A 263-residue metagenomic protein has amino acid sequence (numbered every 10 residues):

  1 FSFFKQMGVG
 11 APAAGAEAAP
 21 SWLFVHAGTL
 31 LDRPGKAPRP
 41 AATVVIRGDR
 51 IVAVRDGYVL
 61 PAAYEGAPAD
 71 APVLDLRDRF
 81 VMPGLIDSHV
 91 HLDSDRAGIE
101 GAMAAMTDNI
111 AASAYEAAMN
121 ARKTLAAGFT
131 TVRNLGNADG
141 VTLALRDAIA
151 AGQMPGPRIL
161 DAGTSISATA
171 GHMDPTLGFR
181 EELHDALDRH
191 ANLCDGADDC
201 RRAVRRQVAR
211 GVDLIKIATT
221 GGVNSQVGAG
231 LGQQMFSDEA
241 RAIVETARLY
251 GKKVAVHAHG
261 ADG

Functional and structural regions predicted by a protein language model:
F4-W22, L30, P34-M82, M103: Histidine-rich, glycine-flanked metal-binding segment
A71-F80, L145-Q153, A197-D213: Short amphipathic alpha-helices and their capping/turn segments at secondary-structure boundaries
R79-A148, Q153, T169-M173, D238: Metal-associated gating/positioning segment near the N- to mid-region
G84-V90, V132-R133, I159-G163, I215-I217 (+1 more regions): Hydrophobic faces of well-ordered beta-strands that scaffold small-molecule active sites in alpha/beta enzyme cores
H91, N137, A162-I166, T220-G222 (+1 more regions): Active-site beta-loop-alpha junctions enriched in small/polar residues
S94, E100-M106, P155-N192: Metal-cofactor-binding active-site regions of metalloenzymes
A102-Y115, F179-R202, K253-H259: Active-site mouth loops of central-metabolism enzymes
A144, D199-G263: Histidine/acidic residue-rich metal-binding segments in metalloenzymes
